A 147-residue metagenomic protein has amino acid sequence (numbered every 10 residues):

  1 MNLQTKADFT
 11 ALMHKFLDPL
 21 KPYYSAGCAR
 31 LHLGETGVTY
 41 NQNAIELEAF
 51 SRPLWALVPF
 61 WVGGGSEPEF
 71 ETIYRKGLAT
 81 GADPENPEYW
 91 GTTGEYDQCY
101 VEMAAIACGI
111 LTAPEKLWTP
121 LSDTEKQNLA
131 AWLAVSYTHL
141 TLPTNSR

Functional and structural regions predicted by a protein language model:
M1-E48, T72-G77: Low-complexity, Ser/Thr/Pro/Gly-enriched N-terminal "stalk/linker" regions
N2, S51-S66, A104-T119, R147: Well-ordered alpha-helical scaffold segments within catalytic/enzyme domains
T10-K21, L54, P68-A82, A107-I110 (+1 more regions): Hydrophobic core segments within long, regular secondary-structure runs in both alpha- and beta-rich folds
Y24, A29-F50, G81-M103, V135-L140: Solvent-exposed loop and edge beta-strand segments that line ligand/cofactor-binding and catalytic clefts
I45-E71, G81-N86: Short, solvent-exposed loop/edge-beta patches enriched in aromatic
G94-Y100, A113-E125, L140: Alpha-helix boundary/capping segments in eukaryotic regulatory proteins
H139-R147: Single conserved hydrophobic/aromatic residue that forms the stacking wall/gate of nucleotide- or nucleobase-binding
